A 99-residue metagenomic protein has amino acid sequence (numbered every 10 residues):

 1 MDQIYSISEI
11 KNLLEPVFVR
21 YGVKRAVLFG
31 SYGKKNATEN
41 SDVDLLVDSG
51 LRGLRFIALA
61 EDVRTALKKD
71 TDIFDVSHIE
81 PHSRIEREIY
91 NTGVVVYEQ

Functional and structural regions predicted by a protein language model:
M1-R25, K34-E39, S49-Q99: Catalytic core of pol beta-like nucleotidyltransferases
F29-S31: Glycine-rich beta-strand-to-loop/alpha-helix junction loops that act as flexible
D44-L46: Short beta-strand->loop micro-motif that forms the acidic, two-metal-ion catalytic signature in nucleotide-processing
